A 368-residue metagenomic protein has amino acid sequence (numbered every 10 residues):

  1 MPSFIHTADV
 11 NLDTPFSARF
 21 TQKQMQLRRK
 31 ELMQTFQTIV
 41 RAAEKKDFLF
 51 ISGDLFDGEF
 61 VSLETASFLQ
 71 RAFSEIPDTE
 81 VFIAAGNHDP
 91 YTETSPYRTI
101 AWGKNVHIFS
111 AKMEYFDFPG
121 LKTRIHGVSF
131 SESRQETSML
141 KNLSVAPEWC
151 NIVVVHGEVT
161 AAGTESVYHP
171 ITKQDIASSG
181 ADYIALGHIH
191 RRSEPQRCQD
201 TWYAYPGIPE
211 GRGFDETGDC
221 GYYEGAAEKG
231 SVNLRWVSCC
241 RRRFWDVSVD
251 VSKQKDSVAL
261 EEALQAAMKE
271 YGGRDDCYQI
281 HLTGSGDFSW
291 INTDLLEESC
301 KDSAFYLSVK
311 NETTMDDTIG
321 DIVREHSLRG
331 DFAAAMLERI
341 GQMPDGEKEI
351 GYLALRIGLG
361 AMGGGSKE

Functional and structural regions predicted by a protein language model:
M1-F68, E349-Y352, R356, G364-E368: N-terminal active-site segment of His-dependent metallophosphoesterases
M1-Q22, C220, A226-V249: Domain-start "cap" segments at the beginnings of catalytic or binding domains
P2-S3, F48, D57-A204, I208-G213 (+2 more regions): His/Asp/Glu-rich metal-coordinating catalytic cores of metallo-dependent phosphodiesterases/hydrolases acting on
R29, E44, S74-P77, K269-G272: Residue-level signal for alpha-helix termini/capping positions
M33, Q37-E44, S67-Q70, L140-L143 (+2 more regions): Amphipathic, non-transmembrane alpha-helical secondary structure
E44, S179, D275: Structured loop/turn residues at beta-strand edges in well-structured enzyme cores
S52, G187, T283: Conserved residues at the C-terminal ends of beta-strands
K229-E368: Accessory, non-catalytic peripheral segments of nucleic-acid enzymes
